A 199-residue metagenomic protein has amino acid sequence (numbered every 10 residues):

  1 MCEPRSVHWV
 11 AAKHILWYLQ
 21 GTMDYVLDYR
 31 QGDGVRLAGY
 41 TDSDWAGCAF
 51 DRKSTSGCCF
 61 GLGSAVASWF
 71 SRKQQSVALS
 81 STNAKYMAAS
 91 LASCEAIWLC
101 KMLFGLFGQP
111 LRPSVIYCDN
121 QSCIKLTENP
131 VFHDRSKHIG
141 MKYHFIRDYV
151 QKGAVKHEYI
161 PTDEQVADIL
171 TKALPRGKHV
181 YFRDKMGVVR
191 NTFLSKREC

Functional and structural regions predicted by a protein language model:
M1-E3, V35-L37, W45-A49, S68 (+2 more regions): Flexible loop/turn segments at secondary-structure boundaries
M1-V26, P161, I169-T171: C-terminal reverse transcriptase regions that engage the nucleic-acid substrate
P4-H8, G32-D33, R52, S80-K85: Secondary-structure capping and boundary motifs in well-ordered enzyme cores
H8, Q20, K53, A92-E95 (+1 more regions): Active-site-proximal structural scaffolding
W17-T41, G108-P110: Structured nucleic-acid-interacting core domains from mobile-element enzymes and related host factors, especially RNase
G21-Y25, A46, V66-S68, M102-G105: Conserved helix-loop functional segments at active or binding sites
R36, R72-C199: RNase H-like nuclease module associated with reverse transcription
Y40-T82: RNase H-like nuclease fold core
